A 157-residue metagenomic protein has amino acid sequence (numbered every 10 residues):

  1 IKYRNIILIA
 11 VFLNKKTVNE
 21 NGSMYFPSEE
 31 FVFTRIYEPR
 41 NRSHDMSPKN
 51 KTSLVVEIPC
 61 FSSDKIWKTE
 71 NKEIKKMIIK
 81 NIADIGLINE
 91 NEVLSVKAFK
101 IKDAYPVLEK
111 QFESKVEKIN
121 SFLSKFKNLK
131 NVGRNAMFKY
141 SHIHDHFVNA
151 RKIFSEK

Functional and structural regions predicted by a protein language model:
I1-K68, K72, K76-G86, F99 (+1 more regions): Mid-domain catalytic core of redox enzymes that form a hydrophobic substrate pocket/lid adjacent to a catalytic redox
D45, Y105, F138: Flexible, glycine-rich phosphate/dinucleotide-binding loops and adjacent beta-alpha linkers at cofactor/substrate
S53-E57, I119-S141, D145-N149: Short FAD-binding loop at a beta-strand-to-alpha-helix junction that anchors the flavin cofactor in diverse
K68-K72, E109, I143-H144: Conserved strand-to-helix beginnings and helix N-cap segments that scaffold or border functional pockets
K75, I79, H144-K157: Short, amphipathic alpha-helical "lid/cap" segments that border enzyme active or binding sites
L87-S95: Short, surface-exposed acidic
K97-D103, K157: Active-site-proximal substrate-binding core of FAD-dependent oxidoreductases
Y105-V116: Charged, often glycine-rich, active-site loop that binds/positions anionic groups
